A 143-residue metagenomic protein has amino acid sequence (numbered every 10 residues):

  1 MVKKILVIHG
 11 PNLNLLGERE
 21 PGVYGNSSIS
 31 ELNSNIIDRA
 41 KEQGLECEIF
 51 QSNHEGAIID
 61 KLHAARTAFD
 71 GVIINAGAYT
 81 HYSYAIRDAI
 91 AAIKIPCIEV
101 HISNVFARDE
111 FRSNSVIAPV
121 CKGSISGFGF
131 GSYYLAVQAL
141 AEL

Functional and structural regions predicted by a protein language model:
V2-I5: Extreme N-terminal starter segment of soluble prokaryotic enzymes
P11-L13, G77-T80, S103-V105: Short glycine-rich anion-binding loops that position phosphate/pyrophosphate groups of nucleotides and phosphorylated
L16-S30: Glycine- and acidic-residue-enriched helix-capping/strand-helix junction motifs
E48-G56: Short beta->alpha junction loops
I49, A107-L143: Short, glycine-/small-residue-rich phosphate/pyrophosphate-handling segment
A57-K61: Short acidic active-site motifs
A65-V72: Short acidic/histidine-rich motifs immediately flanking catalytic phosphotransfer sites in two-component signaling
A91-R108: Short, acidic/small-residue loops that bind anionic groups at enzyme active sites
